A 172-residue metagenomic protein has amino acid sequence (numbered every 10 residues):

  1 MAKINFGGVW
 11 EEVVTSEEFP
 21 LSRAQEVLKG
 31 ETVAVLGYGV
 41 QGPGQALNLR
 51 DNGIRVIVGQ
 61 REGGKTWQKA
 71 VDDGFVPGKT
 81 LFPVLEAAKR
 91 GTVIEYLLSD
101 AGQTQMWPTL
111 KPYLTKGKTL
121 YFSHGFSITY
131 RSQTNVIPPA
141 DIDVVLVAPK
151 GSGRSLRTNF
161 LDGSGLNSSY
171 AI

Functional and structural regions predicted by a protein language model:
M1-T32, R61, A171-I172: Glycine/serine-rich phosphate-binding loop and adjoining beta1-alpha1 elements at the start of nucleotide-handling
E31-L49: Glycine-rich adenosine-cofactor-binding loop
T32, R55-I57, D143: Residues at the starts of beta-strands that form the adenosine-phosphate
V40-Q45, G64-V71, Q103-M106, R154-S155: Short glycine/serine/threonine-rich phosphate/pyrophosphate-binding segments that cradle anionic phosphate groups
G44, R50-F75: NAD(P)-binding Rossmann-fold cofactor-contacting core
V76-E86: Short acidic-hydrophobic, aromatic-tinged amphipathic segments that line or gate anion-handling sites
V84-Y130: Rossmann-fold NAD(P) dinucleotide-binding segment
Y121-I172: Rossmann-fold dinucleotide-binding core
